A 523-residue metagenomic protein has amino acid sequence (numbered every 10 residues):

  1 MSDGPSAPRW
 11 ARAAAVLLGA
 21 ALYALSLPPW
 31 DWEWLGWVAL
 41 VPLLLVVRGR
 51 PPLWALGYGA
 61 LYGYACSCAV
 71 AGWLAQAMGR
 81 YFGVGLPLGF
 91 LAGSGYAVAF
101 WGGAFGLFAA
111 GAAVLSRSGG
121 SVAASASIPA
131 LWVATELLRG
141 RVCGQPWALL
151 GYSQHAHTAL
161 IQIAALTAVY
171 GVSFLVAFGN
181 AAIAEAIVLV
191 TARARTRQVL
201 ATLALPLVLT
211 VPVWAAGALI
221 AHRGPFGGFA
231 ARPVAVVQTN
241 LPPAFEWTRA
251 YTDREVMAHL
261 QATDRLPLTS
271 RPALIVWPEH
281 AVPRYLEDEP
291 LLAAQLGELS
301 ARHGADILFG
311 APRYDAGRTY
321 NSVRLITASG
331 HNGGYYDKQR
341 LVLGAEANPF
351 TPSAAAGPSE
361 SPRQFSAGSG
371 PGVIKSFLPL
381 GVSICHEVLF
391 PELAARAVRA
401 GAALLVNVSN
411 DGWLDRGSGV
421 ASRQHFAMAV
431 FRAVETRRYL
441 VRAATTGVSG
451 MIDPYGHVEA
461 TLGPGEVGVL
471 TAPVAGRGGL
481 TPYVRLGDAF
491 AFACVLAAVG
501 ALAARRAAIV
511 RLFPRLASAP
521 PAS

Functional and structural regions predicted by a protein language model:
S2-H222, G419, R432, A444-T446 (+3 more regions): Membrane-embedded alpha-helical bundles of multi-pass enzymes that act on lipidic or dolichyl-linked glycan substrates
L219-F490: Soluble catalytic domains of enzymes that build or remodel membrane lipids, polysaccharides, and related
